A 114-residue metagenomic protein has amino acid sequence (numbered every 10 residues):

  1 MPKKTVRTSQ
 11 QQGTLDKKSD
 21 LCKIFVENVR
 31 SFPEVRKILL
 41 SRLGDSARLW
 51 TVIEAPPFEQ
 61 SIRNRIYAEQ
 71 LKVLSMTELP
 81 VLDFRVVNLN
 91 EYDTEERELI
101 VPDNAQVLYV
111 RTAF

Functional and structural regions predicted by a protein language model:
M1-P2, F114: Short intrinsically disordered terminal tails
P2-R36: N-proximal, solvent-exposed amphipathic alpha-helical segments enriched in charged/polar residues
F25, S61-V73: Short amphipathic alpha-helices in soluble, non-transmembrane regions that often serve as interface/regulatory elements
R30-R48: Short edge beta-strands and adjacent turn/loop segments
L43-A47, E54, L89-T94: Short, internal active-site loops enriched in acidic
W50-R65: A short interface-forming secondary-structure element
L71, S75-F114: Catalytic "initiation/cleavage/transfer" segments centered on a nucleophilic residue and adjacent nucleic-acid-engaging
